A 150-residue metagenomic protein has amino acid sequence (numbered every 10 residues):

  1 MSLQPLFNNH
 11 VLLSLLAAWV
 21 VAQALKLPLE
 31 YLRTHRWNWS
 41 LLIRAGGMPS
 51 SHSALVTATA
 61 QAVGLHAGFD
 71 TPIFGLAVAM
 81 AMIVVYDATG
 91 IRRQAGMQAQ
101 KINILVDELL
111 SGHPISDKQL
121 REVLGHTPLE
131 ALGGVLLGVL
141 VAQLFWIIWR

Functional and structural regions predicted by a protein language model:
M1-L13: Polybasic, low-complexity association/targeting segments
N8, V20, H35-R36: A short linear-motif detector with a strong N-terminal bias
L12-V20: Membrane-embedded alpha-helical segments that form the functional core of polytopic membrane enzymes, especially those
V20, W39-R150: Membrane-embedded catalytic cores of phosphoryl/pyrophosphoryl-handling enzymes
A24-L42: Membrane-interface helix-loop junction between the first two transmembrane segments
